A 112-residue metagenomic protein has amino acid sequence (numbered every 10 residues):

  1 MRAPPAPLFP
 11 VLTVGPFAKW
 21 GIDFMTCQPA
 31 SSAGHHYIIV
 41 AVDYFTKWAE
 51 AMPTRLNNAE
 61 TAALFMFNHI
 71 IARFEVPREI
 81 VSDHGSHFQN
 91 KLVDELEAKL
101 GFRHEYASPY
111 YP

Functional and structural regions predicted by a protein language model:
M1-P112: Retroviral integrase
